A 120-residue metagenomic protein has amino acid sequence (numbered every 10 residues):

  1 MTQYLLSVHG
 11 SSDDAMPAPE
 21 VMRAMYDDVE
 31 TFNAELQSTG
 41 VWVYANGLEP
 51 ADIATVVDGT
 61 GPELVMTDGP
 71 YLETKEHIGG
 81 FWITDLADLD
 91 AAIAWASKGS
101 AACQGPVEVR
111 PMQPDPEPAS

Functional and structural regions predicted by a protein language model:
M1-S120: Conserved, structured core segments of small domains
